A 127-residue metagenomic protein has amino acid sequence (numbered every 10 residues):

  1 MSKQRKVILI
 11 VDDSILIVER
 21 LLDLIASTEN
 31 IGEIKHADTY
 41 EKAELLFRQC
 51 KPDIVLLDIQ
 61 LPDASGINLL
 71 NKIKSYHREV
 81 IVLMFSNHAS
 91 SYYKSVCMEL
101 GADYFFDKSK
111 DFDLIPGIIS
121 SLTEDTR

Functional and structural regions predicted by a protein language model:
R5-I17, L21-I25: Conserved acidic segment of CheY-like receiver
H36-I54: Acidic, metal-coordinating helix/loop segments flanking the phosphotransfer/catalytic sites of two-component signaling
T39, S65-N68: Acidic catalytic/metal-coordinating carboxylates
L45, I67-H77: Short amphipathic alpha-helix used as the core "switch/output" element in two-component signaling
P62, S90: The feature encodes the CheY-like receiver
Y92, K110-S120: C-terminal output helix
